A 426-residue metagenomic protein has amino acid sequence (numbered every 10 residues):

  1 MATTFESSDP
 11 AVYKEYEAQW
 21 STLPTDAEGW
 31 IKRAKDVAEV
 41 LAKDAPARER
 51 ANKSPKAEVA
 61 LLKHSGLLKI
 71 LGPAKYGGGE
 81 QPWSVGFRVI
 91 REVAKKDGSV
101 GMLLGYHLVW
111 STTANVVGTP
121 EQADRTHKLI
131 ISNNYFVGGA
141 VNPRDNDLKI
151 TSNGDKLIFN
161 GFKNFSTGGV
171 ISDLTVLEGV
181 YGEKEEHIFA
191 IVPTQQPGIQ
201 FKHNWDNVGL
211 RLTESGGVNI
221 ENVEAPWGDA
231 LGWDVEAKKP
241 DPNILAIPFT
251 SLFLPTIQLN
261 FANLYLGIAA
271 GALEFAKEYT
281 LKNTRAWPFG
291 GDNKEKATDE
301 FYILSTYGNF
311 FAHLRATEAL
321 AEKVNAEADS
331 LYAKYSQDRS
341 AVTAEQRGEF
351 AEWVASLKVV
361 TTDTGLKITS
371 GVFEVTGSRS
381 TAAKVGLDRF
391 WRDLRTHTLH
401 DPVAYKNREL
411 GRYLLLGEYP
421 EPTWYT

Functional and structural regions predicted by a protein language model:
M1-L23, R408-T426: Intrinsic disorder at enzyme termini
K35, I158, G267-A270, E274 (+3 more regions): Generic structural signal for well-ordered, non-transmembrane alpha-helical segments in soluble/cytosolic regions
S54-H64, K69-I171: Glycine-rich flavin
S166-N204: A short core secondary-structure module
L212-L314: Glycine-rich beta->alpha junctions and the first turn(s) of the following alpha-helix
S305-V360: C-terminal structural cap/anchor segments
E349-S380: Charged, glycine-rich active-site and insertion segments that engage polyanionic ligands
E374-T426: Glycine-rich phosphate/cofactor-binding loops in nucleotide/flavin-utilizing enzymes
